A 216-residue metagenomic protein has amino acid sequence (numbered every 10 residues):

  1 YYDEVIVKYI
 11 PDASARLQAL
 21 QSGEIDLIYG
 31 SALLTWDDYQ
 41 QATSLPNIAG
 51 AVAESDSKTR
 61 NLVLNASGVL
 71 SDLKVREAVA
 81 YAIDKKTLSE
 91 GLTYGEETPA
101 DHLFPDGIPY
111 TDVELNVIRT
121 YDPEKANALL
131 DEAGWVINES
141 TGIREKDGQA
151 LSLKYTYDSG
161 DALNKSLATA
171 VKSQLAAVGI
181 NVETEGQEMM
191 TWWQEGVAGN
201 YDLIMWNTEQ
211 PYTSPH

Functional and structural regions predicted by a protein language model:
Y2, L45, V52-K74, I83 (+3 more regions): Short, solvent-exposed loop/turn segments at the edges of secondary structure
Y2-K8, L27, A150-S159, V182-E185: Short, well-ordered beta-strand elements
I6-S67, E90, L203, N207-T208: Extracellular/periplasmic solute-recognition and catalytic clefts
A13-A15, L27, L33-W36, S57-T59 (+7 more regions): Solvent-exposed loop/turn segments at secondary-structure junctions within structured extracellular/periplasmic domains
R16-L17, I25, Y39, V75-R76 (+3 more regions): Short, hydrophobic alpha-helical packing/hinge segments within bilobed ligand-binding/sensory domains
L27, Q174-H216: Periplasmic binding protein-like
S71-S173: Append "and occasionally in soluble cytosolic enzymes with long acidic Gly/Pro-rich linkers
